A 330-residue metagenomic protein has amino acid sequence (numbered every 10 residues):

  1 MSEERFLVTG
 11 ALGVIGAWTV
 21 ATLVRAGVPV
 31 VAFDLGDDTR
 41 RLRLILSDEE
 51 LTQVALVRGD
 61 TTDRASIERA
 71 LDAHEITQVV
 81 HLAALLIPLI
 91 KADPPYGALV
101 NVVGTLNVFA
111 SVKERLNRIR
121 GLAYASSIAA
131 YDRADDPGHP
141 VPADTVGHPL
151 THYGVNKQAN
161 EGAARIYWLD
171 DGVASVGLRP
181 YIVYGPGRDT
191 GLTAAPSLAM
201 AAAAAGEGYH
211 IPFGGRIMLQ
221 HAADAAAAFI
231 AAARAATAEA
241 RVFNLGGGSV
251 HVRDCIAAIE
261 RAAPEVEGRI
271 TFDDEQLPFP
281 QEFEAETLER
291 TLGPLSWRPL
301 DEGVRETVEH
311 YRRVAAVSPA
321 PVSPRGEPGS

Functional and structural regions predicted by a protein language model:
F6-A26: N-terminal Rossmann NAD(P)H-binding glycine-rich loop of SDR-like oxidoreductase domains
R58-V100: NAD(P)H-binding glycine-rich loop region in Rossmannoid oxidoreductase-like domains and their noncatalytic homologs
K91, V146, S175-P186, L198-Q220: A conserved pocket-lining segment of Rossmann-fold NAD(P)-dependent short-chain dehydrogenase/reductase
L106-H152: Conserved Rossmann-fold NAD(P)-dependent oxidoreductase catalytic core, especially the SDR/UDP-sugar
Y131, T151-H152, V176-A194: Flexible, glycine-rich beta-alpha linker
H148-V176: Active-site Tyr-X1-5-Lys
Q158, D171, Y184-S197, A222-A223 (+2 more regions): Glycine/proline-rich active-site loop of Rossmann-fold NAD(P)-dependent oxidoreductases
E207, P212-G215, L219-S330: C-terminal substrate-binding subdomain of Rossmann-fold SDR/epimerase-dehydratase oxidoreductases
